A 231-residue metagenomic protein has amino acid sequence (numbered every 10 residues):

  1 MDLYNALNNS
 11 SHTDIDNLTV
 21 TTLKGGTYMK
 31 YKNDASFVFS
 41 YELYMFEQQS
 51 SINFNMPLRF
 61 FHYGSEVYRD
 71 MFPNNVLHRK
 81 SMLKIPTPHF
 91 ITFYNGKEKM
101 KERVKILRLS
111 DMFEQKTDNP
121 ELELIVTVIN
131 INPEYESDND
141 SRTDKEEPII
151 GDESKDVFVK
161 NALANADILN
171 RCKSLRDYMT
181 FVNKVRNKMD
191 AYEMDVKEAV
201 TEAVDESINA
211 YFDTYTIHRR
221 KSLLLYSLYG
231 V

Functional and structural regions predicted by a protein language model:
M1-G230: Elongated, amphipathic alpha-helical interaction scaffolds
